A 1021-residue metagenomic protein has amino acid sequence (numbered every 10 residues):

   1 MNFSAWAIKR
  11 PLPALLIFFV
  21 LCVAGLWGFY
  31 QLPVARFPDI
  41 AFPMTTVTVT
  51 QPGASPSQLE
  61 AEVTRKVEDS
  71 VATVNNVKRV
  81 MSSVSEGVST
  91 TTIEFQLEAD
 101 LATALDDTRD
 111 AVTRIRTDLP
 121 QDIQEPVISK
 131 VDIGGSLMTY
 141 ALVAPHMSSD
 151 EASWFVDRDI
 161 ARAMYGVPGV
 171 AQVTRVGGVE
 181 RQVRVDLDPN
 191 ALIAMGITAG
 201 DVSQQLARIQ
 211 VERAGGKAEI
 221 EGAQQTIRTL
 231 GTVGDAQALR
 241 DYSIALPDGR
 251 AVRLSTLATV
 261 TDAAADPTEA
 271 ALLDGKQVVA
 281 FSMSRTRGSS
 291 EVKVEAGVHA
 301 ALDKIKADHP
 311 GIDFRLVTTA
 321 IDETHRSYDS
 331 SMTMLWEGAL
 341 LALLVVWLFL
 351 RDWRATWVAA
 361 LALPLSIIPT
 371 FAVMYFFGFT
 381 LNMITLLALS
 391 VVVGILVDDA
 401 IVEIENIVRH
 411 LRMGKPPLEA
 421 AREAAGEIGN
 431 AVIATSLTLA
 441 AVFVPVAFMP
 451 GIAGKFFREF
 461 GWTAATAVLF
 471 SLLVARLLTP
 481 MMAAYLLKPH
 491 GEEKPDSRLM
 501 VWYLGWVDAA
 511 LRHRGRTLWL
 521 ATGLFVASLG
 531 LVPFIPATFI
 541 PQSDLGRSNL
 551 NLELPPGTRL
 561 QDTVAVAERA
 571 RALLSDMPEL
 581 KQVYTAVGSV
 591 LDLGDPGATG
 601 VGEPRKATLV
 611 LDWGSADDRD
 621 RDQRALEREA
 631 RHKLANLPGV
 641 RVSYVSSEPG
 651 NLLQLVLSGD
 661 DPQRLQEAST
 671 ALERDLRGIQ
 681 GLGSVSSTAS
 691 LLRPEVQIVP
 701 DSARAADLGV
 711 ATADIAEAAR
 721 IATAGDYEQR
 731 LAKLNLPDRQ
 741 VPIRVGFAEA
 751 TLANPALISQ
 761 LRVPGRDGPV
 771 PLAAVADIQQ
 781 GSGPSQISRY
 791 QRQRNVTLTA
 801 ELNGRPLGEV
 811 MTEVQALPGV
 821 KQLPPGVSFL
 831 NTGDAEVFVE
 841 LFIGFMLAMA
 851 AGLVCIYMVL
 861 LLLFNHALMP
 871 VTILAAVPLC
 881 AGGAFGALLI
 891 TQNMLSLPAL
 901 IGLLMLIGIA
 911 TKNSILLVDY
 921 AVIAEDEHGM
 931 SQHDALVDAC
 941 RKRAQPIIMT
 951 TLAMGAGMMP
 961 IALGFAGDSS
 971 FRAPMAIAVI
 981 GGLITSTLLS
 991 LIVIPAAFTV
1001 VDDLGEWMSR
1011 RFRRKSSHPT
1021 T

Functional and structural regions predicted by a protein language model:
M1-V34, I428, E493-P541, K581 (+3 more regions): Signature of alpha-helical transmembrane segments and their immediate interfacial
L12, F19-A54, T113-D122, Y375 (+5 more regions): Transmembrane helices with small-residue packing motifs
L15, C22-W27, Q31, E62-R79 (+14 more regions): Surface-exposed amphipathic alpha-helical segments in non-transmembrane regions that serve as interaction surfaces
A24-Q31, R36, L340-R409, P416 (+6 more regions): Hydrophobic transmembrane alpha-helices and their membrane-interface caps in long multi-pass transport proteins
V47, M164, F460, P878 (+1 more regions): Structured binding elements
R287-S289, E295-L341, V373, L381-M383 (+3 more regions): Membrane-helix entry/capping segments
V317, T324, Y328, I404 (+5 more regions): Helix-loop junctions and hydrophobic alpha-helical segments within the transmembrane domains of large membrane
V393-I407, G429-F448, K455-P495, L609 (+6 more regions): Transmembrane alpha-helices and their membrane-interface boundaries in multi-pass membrane transporters and channels
